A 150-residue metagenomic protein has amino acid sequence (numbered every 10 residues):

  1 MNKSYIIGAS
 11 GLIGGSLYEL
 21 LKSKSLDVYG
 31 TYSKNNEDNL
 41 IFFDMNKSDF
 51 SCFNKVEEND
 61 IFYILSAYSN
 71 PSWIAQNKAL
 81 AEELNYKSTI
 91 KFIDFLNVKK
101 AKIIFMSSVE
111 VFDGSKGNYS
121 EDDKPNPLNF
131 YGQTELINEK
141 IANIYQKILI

Functional and structural regions predicted by a protein language model:
K3-K24: N-terminal Rossmann NAD(P)H-binding glycine-rich loop of SDR-like oxidoreductase domains
A9, V28-E37, Q133: Short, polar loop motifs at secondary-structure junctions
S33-F50: Rossmann-fold cofactor-recognition segment
M45-L84: NAD(P)H-binding glycine-rich loop region in Rossmannoid oxidoreductase-like domains and their noncatalytic homologs
Y68-S72, Q76-L80, S108-N129: Active-site "gating" loop of Rossmann-like NAD(P)-dependent oxidoreductase/epimerase domains
N85, Y131, E135: Active-site YXXXK catalytic motif of short-chain dehydrogenase/reductase
S88, F92-L96, A142: Hydrophobic positions on the long internal alpha-helix of Rossmann-like NAD(P)-dependent oxidoreductase domains
K102-I104, S108-E110, E139-I150: Conserved beta-loop-beta element that borders a ligand/cofactor-binding pocket
